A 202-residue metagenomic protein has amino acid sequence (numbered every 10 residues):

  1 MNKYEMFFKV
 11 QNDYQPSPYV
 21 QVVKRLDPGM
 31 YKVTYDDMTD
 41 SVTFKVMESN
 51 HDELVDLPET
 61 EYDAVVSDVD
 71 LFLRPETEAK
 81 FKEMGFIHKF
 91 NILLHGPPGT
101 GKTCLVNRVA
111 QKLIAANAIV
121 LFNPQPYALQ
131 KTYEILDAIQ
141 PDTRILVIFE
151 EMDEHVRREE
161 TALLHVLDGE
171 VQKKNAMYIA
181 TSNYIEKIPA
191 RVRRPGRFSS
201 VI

Functional and structural regions predicted by a protein language model:
M1-E76, K82-M84, H88-K89, L94-G99 (+3 more regions): AAA+ P-loop ATPase mechanoenzymes
E76-M84, H165-M177, I188-R191: Conserved Walker
F90, I145-L146, M177: The start of beta-strands in P-loop NTPase/AAA+ ATPase cores
K102: Conserved lysine of the Walker
R108, T143-Q172, K187-P189: Conserved AAA+/SF3 P-loop NTPase catalytic/coupling segment centered on the Walker-B
I114-T143, E160-T161: Short glycine-rich substrate-engagement loop in P-loop NTPases that contacts/grips substrate
F149-E150, A176-N183: Structural recognition of the conserved hydrophobic beta-strand(s) that form the central parallel beta-sheet of P-loop
A190-I202: A short helix-turn-beta junction within AAA+ P-loop NTPase domains corresponding to the substrate/partner-engaging
